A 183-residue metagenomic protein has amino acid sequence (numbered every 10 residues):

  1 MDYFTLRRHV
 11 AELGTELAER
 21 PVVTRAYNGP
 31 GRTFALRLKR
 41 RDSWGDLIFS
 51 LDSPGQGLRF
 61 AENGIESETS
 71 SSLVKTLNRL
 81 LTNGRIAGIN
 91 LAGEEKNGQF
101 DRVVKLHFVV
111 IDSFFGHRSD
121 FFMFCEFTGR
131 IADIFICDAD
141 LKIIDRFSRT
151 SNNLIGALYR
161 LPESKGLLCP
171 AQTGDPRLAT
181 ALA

Functional and structural regions predicted by a protein language model:
D2-F34, L38: An N-terminal JmjN-like helical accessory module and its immediate linker preceding a catalytic domain
Y3-L6, L13-L17, R41-A183: Phosphate/anion-contacting hairpin/loop surfaces
